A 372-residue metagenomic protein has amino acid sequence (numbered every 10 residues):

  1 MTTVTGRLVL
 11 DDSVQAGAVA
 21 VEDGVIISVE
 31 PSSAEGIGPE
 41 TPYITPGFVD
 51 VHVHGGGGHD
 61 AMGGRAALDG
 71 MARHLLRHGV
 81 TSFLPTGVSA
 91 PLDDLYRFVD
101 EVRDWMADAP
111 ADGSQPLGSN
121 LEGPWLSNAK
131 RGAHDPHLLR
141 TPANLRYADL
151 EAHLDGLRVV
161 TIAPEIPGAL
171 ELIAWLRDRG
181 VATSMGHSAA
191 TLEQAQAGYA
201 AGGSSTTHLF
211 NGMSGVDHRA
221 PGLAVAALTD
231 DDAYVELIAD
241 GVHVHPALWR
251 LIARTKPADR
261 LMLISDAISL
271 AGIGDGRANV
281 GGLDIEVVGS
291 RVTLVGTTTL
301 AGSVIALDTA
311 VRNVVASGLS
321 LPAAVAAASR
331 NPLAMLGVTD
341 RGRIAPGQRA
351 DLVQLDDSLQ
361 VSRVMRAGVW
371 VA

Functional and structural regions predicted by a protein language model:
M1-A34: N-terminal metal-binding scaffold of metallo-dependent hydrolase/deaminase domains
M1-T5, S32-R77: Replace "His-x-His-based motif
G6, R343-A372: C-terminal cap of metal-dependent C-N hydrolases
H54, D69-F98, S114-S127, L154-E165 (+4 more regions): Divalent metal-dependent hydrolysis catalytic cores, especially in the metallo-beta-lactamase
R73-L84, S127-L154, A197-L209, M213 (+2 more regions): Active-site gating loops and adjacent loop-to-helix segments of metal-dependent hydrolytic enzymes
L75, L121, L176, T206 (+3 more regions): Conserved, mostly hydrophobic/aromatic
A148-I273: Active-site core of metal-dependent hydrolases
G222-E236, G241, A253-S265, A271-L355: His/Asp/Glu-enriched, well-ordered alpha-helical/loop segment that forms or immediately abuts the divalent-metal
